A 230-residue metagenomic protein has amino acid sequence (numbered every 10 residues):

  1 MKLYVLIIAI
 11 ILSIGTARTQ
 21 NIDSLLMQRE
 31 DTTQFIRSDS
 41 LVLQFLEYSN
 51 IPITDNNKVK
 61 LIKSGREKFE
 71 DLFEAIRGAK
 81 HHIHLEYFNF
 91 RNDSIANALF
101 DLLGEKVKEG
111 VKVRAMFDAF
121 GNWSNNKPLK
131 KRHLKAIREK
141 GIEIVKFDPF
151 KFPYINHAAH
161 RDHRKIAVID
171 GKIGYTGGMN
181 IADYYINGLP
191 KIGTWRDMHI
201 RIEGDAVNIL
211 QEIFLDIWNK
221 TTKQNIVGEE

Functional and structural regions predicted by a protein language model:
M1-S24: Bacterial Sec-dependent N-terminal signal peptides
N21-R37: Short N-terminal segments immediately surrounding and downstream of signal-peptide cleavage
T32-F35, S40-L43, E47-G78, H82 (+1 more regions): HKD-type phospholipase D/PLD-like phosphodiesterase module
